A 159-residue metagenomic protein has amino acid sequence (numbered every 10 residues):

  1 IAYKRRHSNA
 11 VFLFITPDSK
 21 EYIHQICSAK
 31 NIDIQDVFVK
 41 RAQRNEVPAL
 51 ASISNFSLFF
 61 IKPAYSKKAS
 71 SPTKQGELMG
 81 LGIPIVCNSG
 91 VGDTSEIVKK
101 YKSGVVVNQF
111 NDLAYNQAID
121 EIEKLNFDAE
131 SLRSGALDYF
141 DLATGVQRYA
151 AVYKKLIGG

Functional and structural regions predicted by a protein language model:
I1-N9, K30: Short hydrophobic signal-anchor/transmembrane segments that target glycosyltransferases and glycosylation machinery
F14-T16, E21-A49, I53: Nucleotide-activated donor-binding/catalytic signature segment of Leloir-type glycosyltransferases, i.e., the conserved
R41, N45-L50, S57-E77, V86-E96: Nucleotide-sugar-dependent
S95-E121: Change "using UDP/GDP/dTDP sugars" to "using nucleotide sugars
Q117, F127-L142, A151: A short, well-ordered alpha-helix in the C-terminal region of glycosyltransferases
K124-L125, L142-G159: C-terminal alpha-helical cap of glycosyltransferases
